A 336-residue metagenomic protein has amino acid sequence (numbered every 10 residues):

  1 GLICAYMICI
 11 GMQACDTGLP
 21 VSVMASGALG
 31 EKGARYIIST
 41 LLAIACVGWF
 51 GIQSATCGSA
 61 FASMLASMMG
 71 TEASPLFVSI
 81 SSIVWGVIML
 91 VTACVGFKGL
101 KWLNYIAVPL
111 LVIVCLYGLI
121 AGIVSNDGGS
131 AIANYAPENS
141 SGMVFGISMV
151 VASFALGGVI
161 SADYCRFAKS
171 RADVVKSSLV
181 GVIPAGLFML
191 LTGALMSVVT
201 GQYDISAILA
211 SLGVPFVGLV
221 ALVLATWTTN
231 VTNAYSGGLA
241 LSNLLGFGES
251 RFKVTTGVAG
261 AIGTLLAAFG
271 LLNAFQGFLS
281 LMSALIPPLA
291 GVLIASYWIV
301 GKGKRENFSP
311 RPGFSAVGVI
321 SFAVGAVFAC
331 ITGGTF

Functional and structural regions predicted by a protein language model:
G1, M64-L76, K98-A107, I205-V220 (+4 more regions): Transmembrane helix-loop boundary segments of multi-pass membrane transporters
G1-G27, I38-Q53: Juxtamembrane transmembrane-helix boundary signature
M12, A28, S59, S63 (+5 more regions): Membrane-water interface regions at transmembrane-helix termini and the short interhelical loops of multi-pass membrane
R35-G70, T226-N243: Hydrophobic transmembrane alpha-helices that form the core helical bundles of multi-pass secondary transporters
S39-T40, S67-V95, P109-G118, G142-G158 (+2 more regions): Transmembrane alpha-helical segments of multi-pass small-molecule transport proteins
I80, V84-W85, M89-A121, P137 (+2 more regions): Membrane-interface loop-to-helix entry segments
P109-Y135, G146, V150-F154, G193-V198 (+1 more regions): Hydrophobic alpha-helical segments and their helix-loop junctions in multi-pass secondary transporters
K253, A290-F336: C-terminal membrane-solvent junction of multi-pass transporters and transport-like membrane proteins
